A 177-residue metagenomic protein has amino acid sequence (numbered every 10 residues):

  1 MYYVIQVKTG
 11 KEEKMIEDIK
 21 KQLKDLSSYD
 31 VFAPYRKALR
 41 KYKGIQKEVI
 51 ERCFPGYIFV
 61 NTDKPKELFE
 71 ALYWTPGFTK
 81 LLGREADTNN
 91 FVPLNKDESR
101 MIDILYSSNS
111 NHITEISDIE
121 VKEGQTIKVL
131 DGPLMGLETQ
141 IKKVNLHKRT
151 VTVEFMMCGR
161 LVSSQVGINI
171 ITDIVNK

Functional and structural regions predicted by a protein language model:
M1-T126, K148, T152-K177: Acidic-enriched and Gly/Ser
E120, G132-M135: Residue-level "contact hotspot" at macromolecular interaction interfaces
L137-V144: Short beta-strand-centered aromatic/proline hotspots
